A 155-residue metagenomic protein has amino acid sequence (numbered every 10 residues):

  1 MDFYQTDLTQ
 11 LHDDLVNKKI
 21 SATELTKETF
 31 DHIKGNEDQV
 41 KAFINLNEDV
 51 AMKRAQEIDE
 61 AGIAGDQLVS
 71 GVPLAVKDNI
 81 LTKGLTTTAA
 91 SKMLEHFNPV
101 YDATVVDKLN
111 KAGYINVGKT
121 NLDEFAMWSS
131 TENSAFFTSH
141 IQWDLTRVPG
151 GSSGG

Functional and structural regions predicted by a protein language model:
M1-N45, M52: An N-terminal boundary/leader segment
D7, L11, S21-L25, N47-V50 (+5 more regions): General structural feature for long, well-ordered alpha-helical segments within catalytic domains of soluble enzymes
Q10, E28, E57, K108-K111: Alpha-helical scaffold segments in soluble metabolic enzymes
D31, D49, E124-A126: Short secondary-structure capping/turn micro-motifs that flank functional sites
H32, N36, R54, K108 (+2 more regions): Short alpha-helical functional segments enriched in proximate histidine and acidic residues
I58-P73: Immediate post-signal peptide segment of exported/extracytoplasmic ligand-binding proteins
S70-G155: Short glycine/serine-rich loop/turn segments
